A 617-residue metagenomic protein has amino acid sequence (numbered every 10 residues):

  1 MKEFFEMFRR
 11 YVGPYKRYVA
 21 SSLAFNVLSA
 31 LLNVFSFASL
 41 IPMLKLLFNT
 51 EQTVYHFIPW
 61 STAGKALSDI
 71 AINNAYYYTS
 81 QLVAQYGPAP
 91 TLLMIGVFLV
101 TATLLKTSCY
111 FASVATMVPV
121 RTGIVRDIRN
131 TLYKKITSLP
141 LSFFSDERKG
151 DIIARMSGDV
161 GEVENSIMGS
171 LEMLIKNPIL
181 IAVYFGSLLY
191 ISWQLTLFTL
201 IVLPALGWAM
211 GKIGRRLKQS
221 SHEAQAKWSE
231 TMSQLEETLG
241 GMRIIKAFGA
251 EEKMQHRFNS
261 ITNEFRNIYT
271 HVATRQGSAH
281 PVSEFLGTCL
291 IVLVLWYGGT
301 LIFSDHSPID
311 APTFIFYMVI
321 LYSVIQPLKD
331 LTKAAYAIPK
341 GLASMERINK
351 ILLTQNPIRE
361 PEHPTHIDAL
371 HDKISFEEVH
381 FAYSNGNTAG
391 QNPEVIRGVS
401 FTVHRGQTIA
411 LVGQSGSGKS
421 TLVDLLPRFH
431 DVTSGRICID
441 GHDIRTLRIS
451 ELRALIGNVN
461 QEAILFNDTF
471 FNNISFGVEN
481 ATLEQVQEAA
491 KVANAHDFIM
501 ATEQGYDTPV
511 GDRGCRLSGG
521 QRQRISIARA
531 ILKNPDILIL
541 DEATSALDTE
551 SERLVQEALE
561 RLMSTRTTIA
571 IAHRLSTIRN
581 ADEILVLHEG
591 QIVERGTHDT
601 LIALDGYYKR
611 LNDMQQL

Functional and structural regions predicted by a protein language model:
M1-L40, L46-L99, L105, A112-M117 (+12 more regions): Membrane-integrated ABC transporters
Y11-R17, L141-S142, G158-I167, L171 (+9 more regions): An intracellular "coupling" helix at the cytosolic face of ABC transporter transmembrane type-1 domains
S21-L28, E172-E223, W296-I309, Q326: Transmembrane helices of ABC transporter permease
N33-I41, L93, F98-K149, I153 (+9 more regions): Juxtamembrane helix-loop junctions of ABC transporter transmembrane domains
F48-Q52, T122, N130-A154, G158-V160 (+5 more regions): Short intracellular "coupling" helices and adjacent cytoplasmic loop segments at the cytosolic face of multi-pass
C109, S113, S157-V202, S278 (+2 more regions): Hydrophobic alpha-helical transmembrane segments of ABC transporter permease domains
S187-I201, R275-E346, I351-L352: Helix-loop-helix
P361, I367-L617: ABC-type nucleotide-binding domain
